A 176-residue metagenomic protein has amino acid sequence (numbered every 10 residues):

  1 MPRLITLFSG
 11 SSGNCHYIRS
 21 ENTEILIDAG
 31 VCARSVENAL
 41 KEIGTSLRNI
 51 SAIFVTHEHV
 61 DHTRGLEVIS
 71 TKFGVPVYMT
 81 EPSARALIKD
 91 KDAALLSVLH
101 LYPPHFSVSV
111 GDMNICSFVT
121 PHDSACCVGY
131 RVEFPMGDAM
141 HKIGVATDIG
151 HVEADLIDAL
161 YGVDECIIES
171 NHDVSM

Functional and structural regions predicted by a protein language model:
M1-I43, V128-D148, E165: Conserved beta-strand hairpin/beta-sheet module of binuclear metal-dependent hydrolase folds, prominently
S12, V60-T63, R85-A86, H151-A154 (+1 more regions): Active-site environment of divalent metal-dependent phosphoester hydrolases
I27-G30, I50-E58, Y78-E81, G144-D148 (+1 more regions): Active-site neighborhood of phospho(di)ester-bond hydrolases with catalytic His/Asp-centered motifs
R34-M79: Active-site metal-binding motif and surrounding structural segment of the metallo-beta-lactamase
L40-G44, V108-D112, L156-A159: Short amphipathic alpha-helix with an adjacent loop that forms part of the alpha/beta core around
I50, L96, V163-D164: Short, well-ordered alpha-helix to beta-strand connector turns
E81-M140: Metallo-beta-lactamase
A154-M176: Cap/insert and terminal regions of metallo-dependent hydrolase folds
